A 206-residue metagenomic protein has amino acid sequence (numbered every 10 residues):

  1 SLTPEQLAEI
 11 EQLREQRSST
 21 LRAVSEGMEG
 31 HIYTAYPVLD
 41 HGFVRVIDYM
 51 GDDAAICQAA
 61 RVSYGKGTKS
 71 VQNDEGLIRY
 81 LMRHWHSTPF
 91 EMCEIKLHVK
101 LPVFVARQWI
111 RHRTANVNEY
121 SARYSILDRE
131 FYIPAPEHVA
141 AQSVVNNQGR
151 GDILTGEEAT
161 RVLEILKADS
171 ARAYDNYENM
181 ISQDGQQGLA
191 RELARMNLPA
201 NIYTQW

Functional and structural regions predicted by a protein language model:
S1-W206: Family-specific signature for flavin-dependent thymidylate synthase
